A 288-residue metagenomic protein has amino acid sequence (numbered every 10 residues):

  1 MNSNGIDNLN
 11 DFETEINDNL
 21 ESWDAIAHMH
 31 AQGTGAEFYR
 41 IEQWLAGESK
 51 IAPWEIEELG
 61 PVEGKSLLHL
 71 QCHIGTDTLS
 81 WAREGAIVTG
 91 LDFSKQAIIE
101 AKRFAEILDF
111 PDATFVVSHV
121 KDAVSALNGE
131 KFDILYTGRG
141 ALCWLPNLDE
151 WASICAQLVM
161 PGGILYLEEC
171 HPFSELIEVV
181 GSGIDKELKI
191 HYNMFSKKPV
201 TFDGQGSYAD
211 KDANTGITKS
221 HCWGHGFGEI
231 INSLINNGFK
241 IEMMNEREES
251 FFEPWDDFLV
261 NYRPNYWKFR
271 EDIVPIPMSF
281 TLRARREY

Functional and structural regions predicted by a protein language model:
M1-R40: N-terminal, positively charged/glycine-rich alpha-helical extensions of SAM-dependent methyltransferases
G35-K65: Conserved alpha-helix/loop element of class I SAM-dependent methyltransferases that forms part of the SAM/SAH-binding
K65-V124: Class I SAM-dependent methyltransferase SAM/SAH-binding core
S125-L135: A short acidic, Gly/Pro-enriched loop at the edge of an enzyme's catalytic core that lines a small-molecule cofactor
D133-D149: A short SAM/SAH-binding and catalytic strip from SAM-dependent methyltransferases
D149-I164: A short glycine-rich, Lys/Arg-flanked "PGG" loop and its adjoining helix->strand segment in the class I
I164-Y208: Conserved class I S-adenosyl-L-methionine
S220-M244: Short alpha-helix
